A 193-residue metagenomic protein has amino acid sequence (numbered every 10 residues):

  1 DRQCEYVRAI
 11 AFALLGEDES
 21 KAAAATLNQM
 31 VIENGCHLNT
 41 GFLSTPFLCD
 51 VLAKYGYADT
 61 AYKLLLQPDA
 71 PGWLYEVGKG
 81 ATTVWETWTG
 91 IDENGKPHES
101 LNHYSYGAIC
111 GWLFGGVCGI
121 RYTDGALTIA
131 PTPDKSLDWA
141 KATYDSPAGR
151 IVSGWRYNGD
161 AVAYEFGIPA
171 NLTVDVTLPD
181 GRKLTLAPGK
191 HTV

Functional and structural regions predicted by a protein language model:
D1-L43, K63, Q67-A70, L74 (+1 more regions): Extended glycan-interaction surfaces of carbohydrate-active proteins
C4, L43, G56, Y104 (+1 more regions): Conserved active-site and cofactor/substrate-binding residues in soluble primary-metabolism enzymes
V7-D18, F47-Y55, G115-G119: Well-ordered alpha-helical scaffold segments within catalytic/enzyme domains
N39-V51, V174: Amphipathic alpha-helical protein-interaction segments enriched in hydrophobic
D59-V193: Non-catalytic C-terminal accessory modules of carbohydrate-active enzymes
